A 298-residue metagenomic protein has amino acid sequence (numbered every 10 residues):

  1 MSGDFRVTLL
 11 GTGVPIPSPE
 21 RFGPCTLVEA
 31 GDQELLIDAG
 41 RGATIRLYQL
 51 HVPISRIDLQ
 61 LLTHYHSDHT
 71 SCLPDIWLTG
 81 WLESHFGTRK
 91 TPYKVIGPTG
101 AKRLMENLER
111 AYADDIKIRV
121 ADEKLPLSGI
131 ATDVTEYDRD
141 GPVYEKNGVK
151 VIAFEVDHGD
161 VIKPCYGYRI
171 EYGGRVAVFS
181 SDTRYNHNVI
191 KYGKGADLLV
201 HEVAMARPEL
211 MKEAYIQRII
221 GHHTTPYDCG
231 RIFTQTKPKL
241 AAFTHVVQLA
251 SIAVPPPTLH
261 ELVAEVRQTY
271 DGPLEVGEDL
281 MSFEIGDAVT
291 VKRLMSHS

Functional and structural regions predicted by a protein language model:
M1-A177, P256, E261-T290: Binuclear metal-dependent hydrolase catalytic cores
V156, M205-A206, M295: Short glycine-rich anion-binding loops that position phosphate/pyrophosphate groups of nucleotides and phosphorylated
G167, G174-V176, R184-M281: Cap/insert and terminal regions of metallo-dependent hydrolase folds
K292-S298: A polyampholytic, Gly/Pro-enriched intrinsically disordered region
